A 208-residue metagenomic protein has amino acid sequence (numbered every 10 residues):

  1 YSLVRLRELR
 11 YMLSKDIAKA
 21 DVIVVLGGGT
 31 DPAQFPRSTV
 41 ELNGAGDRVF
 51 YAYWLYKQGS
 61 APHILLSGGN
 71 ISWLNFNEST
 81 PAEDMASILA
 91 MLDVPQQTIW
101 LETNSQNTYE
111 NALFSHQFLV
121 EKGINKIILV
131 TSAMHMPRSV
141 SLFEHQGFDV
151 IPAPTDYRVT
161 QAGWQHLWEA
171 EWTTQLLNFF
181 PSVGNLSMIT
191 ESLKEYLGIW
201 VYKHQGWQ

Functional and structural regions predicted by a protein language model:
Y1-N185: A structural signal for short, hydrophobic/glycine-enriched beta-strand patches
I189-Q208: A transmembrane-helix-recognition feature enriched in membrane-embedded lipid enzymes and envelope glyco-/phospholipid
